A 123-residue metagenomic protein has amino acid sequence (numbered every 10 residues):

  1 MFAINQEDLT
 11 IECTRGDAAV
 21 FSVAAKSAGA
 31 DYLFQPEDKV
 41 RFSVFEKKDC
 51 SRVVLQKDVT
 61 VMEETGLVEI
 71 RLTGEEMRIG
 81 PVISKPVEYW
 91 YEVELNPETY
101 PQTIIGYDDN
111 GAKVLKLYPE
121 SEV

Functional and structural regions predicted by a protein language model:
M1-V123: Contiguous segments within soluble domain cores/interaction surfaces
